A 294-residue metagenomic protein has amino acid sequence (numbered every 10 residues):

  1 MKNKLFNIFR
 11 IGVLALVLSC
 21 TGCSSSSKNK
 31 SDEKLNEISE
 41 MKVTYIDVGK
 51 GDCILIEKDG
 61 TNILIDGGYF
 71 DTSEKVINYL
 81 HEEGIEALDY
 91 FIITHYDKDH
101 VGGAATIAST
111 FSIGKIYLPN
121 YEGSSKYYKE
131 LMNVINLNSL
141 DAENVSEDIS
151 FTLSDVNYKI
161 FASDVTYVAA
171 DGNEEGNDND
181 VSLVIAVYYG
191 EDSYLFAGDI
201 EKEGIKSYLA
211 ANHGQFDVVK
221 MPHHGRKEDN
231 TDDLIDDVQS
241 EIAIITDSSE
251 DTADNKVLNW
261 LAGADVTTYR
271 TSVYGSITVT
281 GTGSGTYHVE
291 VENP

Functional and structural regions predicted by a protein language model:
M1-G12: Bacterial N-terminal signal peptides that target proteins for export
L18-G22: C-terminal motif of bacterial Sec signal peptides marking the signal peptidase cleavage site
S25-A87, N144-Q215, G275-P294: Core dinuclear metal-dependent hydrolase active-site scaffold
G49, Y69-F70, D97, E122 (+4 more regions): Catalytic metal-binding/acid-base residues of hydrolase active sites
D59-I63, D71-Y121, A210-R226, Q239-I244: Active-site metal-binding motif and surrounding structural segment of the metallo-beta-lactamase
Y90, K115-Y117, G123, I205-T278: Cap/insert and terminal regions of metallo-dependent hydrolase folds
V101-T110, S125-M132, T231-I235, N255-L258: Metal-dependent catalytic neighborhoods of phosphoester/phosphodiester hydrolases
S124-L153: Conserved glycine-bearing catalytic or ligand-binding loops at nucleotide- and phosphate-handling centers of large
